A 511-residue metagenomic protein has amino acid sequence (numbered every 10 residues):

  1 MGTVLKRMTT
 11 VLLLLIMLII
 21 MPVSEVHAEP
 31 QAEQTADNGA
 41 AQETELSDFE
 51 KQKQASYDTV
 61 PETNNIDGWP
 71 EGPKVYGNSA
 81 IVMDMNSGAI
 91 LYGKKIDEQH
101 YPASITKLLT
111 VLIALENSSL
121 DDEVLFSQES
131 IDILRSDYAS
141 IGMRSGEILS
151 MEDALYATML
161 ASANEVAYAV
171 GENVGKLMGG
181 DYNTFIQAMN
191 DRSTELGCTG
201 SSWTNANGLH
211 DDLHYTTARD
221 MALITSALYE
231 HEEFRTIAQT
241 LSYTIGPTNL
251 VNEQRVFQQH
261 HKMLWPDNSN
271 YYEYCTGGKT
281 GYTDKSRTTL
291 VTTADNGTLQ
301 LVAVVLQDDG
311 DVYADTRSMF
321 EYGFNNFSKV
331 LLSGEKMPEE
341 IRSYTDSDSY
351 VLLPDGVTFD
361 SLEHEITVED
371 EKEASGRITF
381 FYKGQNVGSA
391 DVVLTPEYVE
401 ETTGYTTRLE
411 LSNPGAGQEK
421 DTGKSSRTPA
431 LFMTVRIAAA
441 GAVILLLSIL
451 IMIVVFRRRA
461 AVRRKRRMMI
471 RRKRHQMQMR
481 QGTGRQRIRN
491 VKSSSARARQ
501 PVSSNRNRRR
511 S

Functional and structural regions predicted by a protein language model:
G2-H27, A439-V454: Sec-dependent N-terminal signal peptides of Gram-positive bacterial secreted proteins and lipoproteins
V4-L5, V26-V60, I341-Y344, R408 (+1 more regions): Intrinsically disordered, low-complexity repeat and linker tracts
L18-P22, S119, M319: Hydrophobic alpha-helical membrane context
A28-R219, L223-E232: Active-site-adjacent loops and short helices of periplasmic peptidoglycan-processing enzymes
C198-T199, D212-G441, L450-A460: Domain-terminus/edge residues, biased toward the C-terminal soluble/receptor-binding domains of extracytoplasmic
R459-S511: Cytoplasmic C-terminal tails of single-pass
